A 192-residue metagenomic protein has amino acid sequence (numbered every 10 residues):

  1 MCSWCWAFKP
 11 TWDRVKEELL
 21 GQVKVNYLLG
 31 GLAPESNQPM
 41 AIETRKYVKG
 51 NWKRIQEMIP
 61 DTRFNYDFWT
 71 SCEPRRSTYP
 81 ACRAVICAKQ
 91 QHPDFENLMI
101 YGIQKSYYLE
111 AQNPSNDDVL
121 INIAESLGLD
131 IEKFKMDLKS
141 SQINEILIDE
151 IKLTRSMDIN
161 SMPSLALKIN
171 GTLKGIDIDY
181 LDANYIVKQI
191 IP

Functional and structural regions predicted by a protein language model:
M1, F8-L19, V23, G102-P192: C-terminal cap of thioredoxin/glutaredoxin-like
M1-C5, E73-P74: Short intrinsically disordered, low-complexity coil segments enriched in acidic
P10-E110: Structural alpha/beta surface segment adjacent to cysteine/selenocysteine redox centers across thiol/disulfide enzymes
